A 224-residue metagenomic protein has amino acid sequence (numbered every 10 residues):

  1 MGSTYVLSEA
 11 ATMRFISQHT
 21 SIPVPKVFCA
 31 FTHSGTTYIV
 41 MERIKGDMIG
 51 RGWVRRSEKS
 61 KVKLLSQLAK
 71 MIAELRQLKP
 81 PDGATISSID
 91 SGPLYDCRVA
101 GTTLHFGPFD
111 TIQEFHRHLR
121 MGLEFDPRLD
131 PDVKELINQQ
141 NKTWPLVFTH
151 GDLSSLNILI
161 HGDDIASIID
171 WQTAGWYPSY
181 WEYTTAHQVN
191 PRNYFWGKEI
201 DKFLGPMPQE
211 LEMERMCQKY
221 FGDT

Functional and structural regions predicted by a protein language model:
M1-F109, P145: ATP-binding pocket architecture of kinase catalytic cores
Y5-E9, S155, D164: Plant-skewed but cross-kingdom recognition/interaction modules and surfaces
A11-F15, K63, Q67-E74, E114 (+5 more regions): Alpha-helical elements of Rossmann-like donor-binding domains used by nucleotide-donor carbohydrate transfer enzymes
M13-I16, V27, M41, L75 (+4 more regions): Structural signal for hydrophobic/aromatic residues that build the beta-strand cores of folded beta-sheet domains
A30-H33, L159-D163: Short beta-strand micro-motifs enriched in acidic
M71, L78-Q139, V147, A186-L204: Active-site catalytic-loop/activation-segment of kinase and kinase-like phosphoryl-transfer enzymes
F106, I112, T143, V147-F148 (+2 more regions): Active-site Asp-x-Gly
E210, C217-T224: Intrinsically disordered, low-complexity intracellular terminal segments
